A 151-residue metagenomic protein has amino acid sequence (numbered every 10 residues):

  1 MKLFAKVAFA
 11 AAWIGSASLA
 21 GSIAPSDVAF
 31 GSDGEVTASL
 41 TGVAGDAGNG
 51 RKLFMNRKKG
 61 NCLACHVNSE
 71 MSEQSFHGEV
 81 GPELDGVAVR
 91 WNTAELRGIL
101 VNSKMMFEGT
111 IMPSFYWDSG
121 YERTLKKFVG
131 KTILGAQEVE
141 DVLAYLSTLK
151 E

Functional and structural regions predicted by a protein language model:
M1-V36, E151: N-terminal export/targeting leaders of redox proteins
F4-K6, A20-D27, A94-F115: Extended, non-globular alpha-helical segments
A24-R57: Electrostatic cytochrome c docking/interface patches
T37-L40, E83-G86, F128-T132: Second-shell loop/turn segments in exported
V43-A44, V67-N102, I111-L125: Gly/Gly-Pro-rich "capping" loops immediately C-terminal to redox-active cysteine motifs in periplasmic/lumenal
G48-L63, Q74-G78, T132-Q137: Sequence context surrounding c-type heme c attachment/ligation sites in exported
G50, K58-S69, L96, M112 (+2 more regions): The canonical Cys-X-X-Cys-His
R97-G98, M105, F115-E151: C-terminal capping alpha-helices of c-type cytochrome domains
